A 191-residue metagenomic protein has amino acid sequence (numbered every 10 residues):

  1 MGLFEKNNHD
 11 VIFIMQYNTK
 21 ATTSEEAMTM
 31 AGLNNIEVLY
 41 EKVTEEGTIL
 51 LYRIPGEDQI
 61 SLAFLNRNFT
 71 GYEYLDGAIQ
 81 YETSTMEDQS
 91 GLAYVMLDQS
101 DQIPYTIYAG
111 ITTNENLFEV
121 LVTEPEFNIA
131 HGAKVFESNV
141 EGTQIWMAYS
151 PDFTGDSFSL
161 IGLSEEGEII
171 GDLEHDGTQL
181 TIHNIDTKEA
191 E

Functional and structural regions predicted by a protein language model:
M1-D88: Long, contiguous interaction/targeting segments characteristic of exported/extracellular or secretory-pathway proteins
L33, E119-A190: Ser/Thr-rich low-complexity repeats and stalk/linker segments
I36-K42, A93-Q99, K134-F136: Short amphipathic beta-strand and strand-loop transition segments with alternating hydrophobic
T44-T48, P104, G142: Short acidic/glycine-enriched loop/turn segments that link adjacent beta-strands
Y52-I54, T112, Y149-D152: Short beta-strand-to-loop capping motifs
D58-S61, P104-I107, G132, D156-S157: Short, surface-exposed coil-to-beta transition loops
E82-A109, L180-A190: Extracellular ectodomain segments of secreted/surface proteins
A109-N116: Structural motif
